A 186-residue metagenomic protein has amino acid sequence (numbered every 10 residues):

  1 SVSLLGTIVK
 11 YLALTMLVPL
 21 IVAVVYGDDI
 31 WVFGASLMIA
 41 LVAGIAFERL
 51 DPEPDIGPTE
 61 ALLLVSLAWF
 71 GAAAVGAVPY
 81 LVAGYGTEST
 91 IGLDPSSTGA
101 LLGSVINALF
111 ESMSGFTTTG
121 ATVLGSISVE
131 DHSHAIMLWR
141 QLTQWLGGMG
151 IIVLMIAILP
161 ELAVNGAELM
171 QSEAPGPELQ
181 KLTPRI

Functional and structural regions predicted by a protein language model:
S1-I186: Membrane-proximal intracellular helices of multi-pass ion channels
